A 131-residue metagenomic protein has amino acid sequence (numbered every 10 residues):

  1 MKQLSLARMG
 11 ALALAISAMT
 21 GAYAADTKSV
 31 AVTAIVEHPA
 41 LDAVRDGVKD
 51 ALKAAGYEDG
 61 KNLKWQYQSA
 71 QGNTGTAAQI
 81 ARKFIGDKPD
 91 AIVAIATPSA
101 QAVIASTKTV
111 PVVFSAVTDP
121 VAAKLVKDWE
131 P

Functional and structural regions predicted by a protein language model:
K2-P131: Short hydrophobic alpha-helices and adjacent helix-cap/hinge residues
